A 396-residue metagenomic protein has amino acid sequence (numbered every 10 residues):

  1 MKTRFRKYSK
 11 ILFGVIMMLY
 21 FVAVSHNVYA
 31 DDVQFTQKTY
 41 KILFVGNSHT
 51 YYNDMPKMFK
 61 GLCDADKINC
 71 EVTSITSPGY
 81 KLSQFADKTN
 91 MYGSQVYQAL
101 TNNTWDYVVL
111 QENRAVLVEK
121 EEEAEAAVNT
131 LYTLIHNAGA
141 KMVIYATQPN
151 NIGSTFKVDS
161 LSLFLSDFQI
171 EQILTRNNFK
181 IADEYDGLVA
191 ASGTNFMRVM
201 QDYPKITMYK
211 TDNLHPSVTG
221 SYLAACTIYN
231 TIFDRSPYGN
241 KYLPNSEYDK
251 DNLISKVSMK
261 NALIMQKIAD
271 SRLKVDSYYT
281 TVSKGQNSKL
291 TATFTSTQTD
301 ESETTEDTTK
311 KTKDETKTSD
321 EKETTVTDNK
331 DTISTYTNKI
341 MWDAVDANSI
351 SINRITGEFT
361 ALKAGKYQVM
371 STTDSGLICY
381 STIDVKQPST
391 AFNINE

Functional and structural regions predicted by a protein language model:
K2-F13: Bacterial N-terminal signal peptides that target proteins for export
L12-A23: Bacterial N-terminal signal peptides
V22-Q34: Sec-dependent signal peptide cleavage junction
Y40-L43, H49-A126: Conserved SGNH/GDSL esterase-like catalytic core that processes O-acyl groups on lipids and polysaccharides
N69-E71, K141, L188, M341: Conserved beta-strand segments of alpha/beta enzyme cores
Y97-V218, N230: Alpha-helical cap/lid subdomain in secreted, periplasmic, or secretory-pathway luminal O-acyl-processing enzymes
M208, H215, A225-T281, E303-E306 (+2 more regions): Conserved catalytic region of serine esterases and O-acyltransferases that act on ester linkages in lipids
V275-E396: Extracytoplasmic soluble-region selector
